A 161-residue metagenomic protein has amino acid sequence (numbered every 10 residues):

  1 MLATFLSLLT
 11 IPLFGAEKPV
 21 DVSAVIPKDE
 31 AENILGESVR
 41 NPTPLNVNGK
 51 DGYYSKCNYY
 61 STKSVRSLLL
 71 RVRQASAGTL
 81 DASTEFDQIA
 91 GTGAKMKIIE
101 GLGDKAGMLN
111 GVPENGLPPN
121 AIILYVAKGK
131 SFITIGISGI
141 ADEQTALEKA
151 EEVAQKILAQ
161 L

Functional and structural regions predicted by a protein language model:
M1-P12: Bacterial N-terminal signal peptides
F5-S7, V47, G116, Y125: Generic marker of residues within folded, mature protein domains
F14-D21, A77-D81: Short, compositionally biased strand/turn segments that nucleate or flank brief secondary-structure elements
A16-A24, K28, E32, G91-L161: A short, solvent-exposed beta-edge/loop patch
N33-N120: Short, solvent-exposed recognition patches
